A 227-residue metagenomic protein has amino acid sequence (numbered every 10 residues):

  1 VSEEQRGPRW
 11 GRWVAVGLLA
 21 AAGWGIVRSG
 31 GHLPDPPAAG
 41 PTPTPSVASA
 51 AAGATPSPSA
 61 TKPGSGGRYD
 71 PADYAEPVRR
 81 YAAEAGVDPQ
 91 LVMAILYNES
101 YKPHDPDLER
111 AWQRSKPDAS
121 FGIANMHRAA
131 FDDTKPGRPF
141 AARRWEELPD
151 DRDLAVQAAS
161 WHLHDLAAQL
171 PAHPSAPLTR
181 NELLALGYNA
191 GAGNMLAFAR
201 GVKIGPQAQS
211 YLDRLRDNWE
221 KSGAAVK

Functional and structural regions predicted by a protein language model:
E3-R80, L148: N-terminal export signals and maturation junctions of secreted/periplasmic proteins
P58-K227: Catalytic glycan-binding domains that act on GlcNAc-containing polysaccharides
